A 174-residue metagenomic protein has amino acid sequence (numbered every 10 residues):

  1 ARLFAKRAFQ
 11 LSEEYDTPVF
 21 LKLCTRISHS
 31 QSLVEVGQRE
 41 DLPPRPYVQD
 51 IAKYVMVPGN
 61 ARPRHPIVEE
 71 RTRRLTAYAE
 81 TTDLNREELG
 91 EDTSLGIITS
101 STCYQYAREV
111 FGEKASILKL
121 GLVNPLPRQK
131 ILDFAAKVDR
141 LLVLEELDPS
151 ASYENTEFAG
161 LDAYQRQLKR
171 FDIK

Functional and structural regions predicted by a protein language model:
R2-K174: Flexible, low-complexity linker and terminal segments
